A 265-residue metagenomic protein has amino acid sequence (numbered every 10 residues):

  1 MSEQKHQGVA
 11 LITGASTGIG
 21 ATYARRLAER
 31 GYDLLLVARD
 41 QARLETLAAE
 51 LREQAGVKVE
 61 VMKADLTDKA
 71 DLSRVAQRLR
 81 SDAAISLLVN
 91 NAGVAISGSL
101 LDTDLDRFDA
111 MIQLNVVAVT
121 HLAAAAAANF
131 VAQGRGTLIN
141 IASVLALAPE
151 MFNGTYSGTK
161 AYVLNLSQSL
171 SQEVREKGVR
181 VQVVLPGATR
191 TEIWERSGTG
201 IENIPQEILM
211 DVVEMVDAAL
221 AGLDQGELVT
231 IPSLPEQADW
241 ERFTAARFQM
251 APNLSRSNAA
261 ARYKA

Functional and structural regions predicted by a protein language model:
S16-T17: Conserved glycine-rich cofactor-binding loop
R30-L47: Conserved glycine-rich Rossmann-like NAD(P)H-binding loop of the short-chain dehydrogenase/reductase
Q41-A42, M62-R74, L105: The beta1-alpha1 cofactor-binding region of Rossmann-like NAD(H)/NADP(H)-dependent oxidoreductases
S99-L100, R107-A110: Substrate-binding pocket helix/loop in short-chain dehydrogenase/reductase
A123, T159: Active-site helix of classical SDR
S143: Residue(s) in the substrate-gating loop at a strand-loop-helix junction that position the organic substrate next
V183, T199-D239: C-terminal helical subdomain
